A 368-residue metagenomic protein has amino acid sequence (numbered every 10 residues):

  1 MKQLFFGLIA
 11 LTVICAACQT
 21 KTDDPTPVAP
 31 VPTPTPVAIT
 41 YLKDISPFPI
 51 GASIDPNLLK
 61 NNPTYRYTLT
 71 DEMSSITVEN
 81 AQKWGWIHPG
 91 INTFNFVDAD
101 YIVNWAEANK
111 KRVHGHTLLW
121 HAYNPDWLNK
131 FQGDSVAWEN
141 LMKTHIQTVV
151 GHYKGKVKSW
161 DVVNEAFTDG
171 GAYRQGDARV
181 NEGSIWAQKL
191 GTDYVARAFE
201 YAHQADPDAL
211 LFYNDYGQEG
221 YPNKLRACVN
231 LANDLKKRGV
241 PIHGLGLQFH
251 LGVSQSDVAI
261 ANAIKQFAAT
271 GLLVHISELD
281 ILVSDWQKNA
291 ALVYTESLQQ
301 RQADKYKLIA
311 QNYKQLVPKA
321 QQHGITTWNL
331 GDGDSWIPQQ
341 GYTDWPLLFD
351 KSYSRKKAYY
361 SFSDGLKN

Functional and structural regions predicted by a protein language model:
M1, V13-Y41: Bacterial Sec-dependent N-terminal signal peptides
K2-L8: Sec-dependent signal peptide recognition, specifically the positively charged N-region followed immediately by
P30-S75, E79: Boundary/entry segment of secreted carbohydrate-active catalytic domains
P36-V37, F131, H152, D161 (+5 more regions): Aromatic-rich peripheral "rim/lid" segments of glycoside hydrolase catalytic domains that contact and position glycan
I39, D71, S75-P89, D98-Q218 (+1 more regions): Substrate-binding cleft and catalytic face of glycoside hydrolase catalytic domains, especially the flexible beta-alpha
T40-K43, P47-F48, D55-P63, R179-Q287: Noncatalytic carbohydrate-binding groove/subsite architecture in carbohydrate-active enzymes
I45-G51, E72-S74, E107-H114, K154-S159 (+4 more regions): Loop/turn elements at helix/coil->beta-strand transitions in domains of secreted/extracellular proteins
P56-E72, E139-V149, N223-L235, A259-I260 (+1 more regions): Short, acidic/polar
